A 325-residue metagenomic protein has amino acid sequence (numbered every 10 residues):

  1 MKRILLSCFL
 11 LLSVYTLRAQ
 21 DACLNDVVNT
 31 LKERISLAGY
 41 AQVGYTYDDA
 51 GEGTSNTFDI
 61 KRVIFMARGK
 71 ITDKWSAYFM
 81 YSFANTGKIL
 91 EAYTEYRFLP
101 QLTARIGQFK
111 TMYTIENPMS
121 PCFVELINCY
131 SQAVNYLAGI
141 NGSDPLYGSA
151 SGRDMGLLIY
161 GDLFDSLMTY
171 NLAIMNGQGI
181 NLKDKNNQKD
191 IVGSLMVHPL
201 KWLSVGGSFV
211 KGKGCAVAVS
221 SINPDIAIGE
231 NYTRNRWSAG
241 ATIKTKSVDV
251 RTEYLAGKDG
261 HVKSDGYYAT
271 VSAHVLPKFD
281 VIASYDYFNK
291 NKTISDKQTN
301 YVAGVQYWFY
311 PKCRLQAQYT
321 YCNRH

Functional and structural regions predicted by a protein language model:
M1-C23: Bacterial Sec-dependent N-terminal signal peptides
I4, A19, A41, V305 (+1 more regions): Intrinsically disordered, low-complexity regions enriched in polar/acidic and amide residues
C23-D48, G53-N176, N187-K189, M196-V205 (+4 more regions): Outer membrane beta-barrel
A50-G53, T72, Y78, Y93-R97 (+4 more regions): Outer-membrane beta-barrel pore domains
A150, N181-N186, N231-T233, G260-V262: Active-site glycine- and acidic-residue-rich loops that bind and position anionic ligands or nucleotide-like cofactors
N171, N181-K185, G206, A218-V219: A short secondary-structure junction signal
N176-N181, N223-I226: Surface-exposed cleft-lining segments at the edges of enzyme active sites
